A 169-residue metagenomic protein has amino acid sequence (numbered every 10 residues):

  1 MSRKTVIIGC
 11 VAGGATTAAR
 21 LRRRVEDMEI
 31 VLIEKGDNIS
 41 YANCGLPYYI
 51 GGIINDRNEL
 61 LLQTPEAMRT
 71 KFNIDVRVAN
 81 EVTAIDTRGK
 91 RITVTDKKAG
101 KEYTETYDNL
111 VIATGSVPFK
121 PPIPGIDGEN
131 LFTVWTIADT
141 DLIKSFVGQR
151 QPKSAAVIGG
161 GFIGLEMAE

Functional and structural regions predicted by a protein language model:
M1-I8, E66-A156: FAD-binding core/adjacent interface of flavoenzyme oxidoreductases
S2-R77: Beta1-alpha1 glycine-rich phosphate/pyrophosphate-binding loop at the start of Rossmann-like nucleotide-binding domains
G14, G164-L165: N-terminal Rossmann-fold NAD(P) dinucleotide-binding loop
A19, R23, S145, E169: Short, well-ordered alpha-helices that flank and scaffold nucleotide-derived cofactor binding pockets
E34, E166-E169: Acidic-residue sensor for enzyme active/binding pockets
S40, Q149, I158, F162-G164: Residues forming the flavin
K120-P121, L165-M167: Glycine/Thr-rich phosphate-binding loops of Rossmann-like dinucleotide-binding domains
